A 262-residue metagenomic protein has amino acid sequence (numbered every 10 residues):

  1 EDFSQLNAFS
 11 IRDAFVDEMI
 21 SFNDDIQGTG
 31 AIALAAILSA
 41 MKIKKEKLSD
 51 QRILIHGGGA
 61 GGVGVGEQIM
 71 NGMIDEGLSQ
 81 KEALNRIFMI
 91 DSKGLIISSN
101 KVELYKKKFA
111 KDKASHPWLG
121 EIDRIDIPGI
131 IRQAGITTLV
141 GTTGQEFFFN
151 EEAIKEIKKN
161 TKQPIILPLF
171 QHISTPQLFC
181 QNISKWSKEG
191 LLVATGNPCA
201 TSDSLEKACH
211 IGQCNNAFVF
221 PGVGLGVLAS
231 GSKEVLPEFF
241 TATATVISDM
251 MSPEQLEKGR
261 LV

Functional and structural regions predicted by a protein language model:
E1, F22-N23, L139-T142, L167-P168: Short catalytic-loop micro-motif centered on adjacent basic/acidic residues
E1-G28: Pre-Walker A segment
F3-S4, G144-F147, H172-I173, P198-C199: Short glycine-rich anion-binding loops that position phosphate/pyrophosphate groups of nucleotides and phosphorylated
F9-R12, A31-L38, G66-M70, P128 (+3 more regions): Predominant activation on well-ordered alpha-helical scaffold segments within soluble catalytic domains
D13-I20, I69-E76, K185-K188: A glycine- and small-aliphatic-rich helix-loop capping segment at beta-alpha/alpha-beta transitions that lines
M19-G28, K44, K159-N160, P164-V262: Adenosine-phosphate binding glycine-rich loop
I26-T138: Glycine-rich phosphate/diphosphate-binding loop of Rossmann-like nucleotide-binding domains
R124-L139, G144-I166: Rossmann-fold NAD(P) dinucleotide-binding segment
